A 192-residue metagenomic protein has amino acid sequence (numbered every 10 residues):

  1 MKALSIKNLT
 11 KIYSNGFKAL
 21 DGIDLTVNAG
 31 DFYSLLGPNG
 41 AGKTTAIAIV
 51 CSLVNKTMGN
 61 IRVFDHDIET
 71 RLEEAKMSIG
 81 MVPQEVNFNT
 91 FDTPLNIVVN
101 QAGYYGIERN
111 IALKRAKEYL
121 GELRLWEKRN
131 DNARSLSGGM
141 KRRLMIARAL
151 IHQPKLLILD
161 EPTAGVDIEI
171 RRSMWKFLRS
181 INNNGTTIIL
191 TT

Functional and structural regions predicted by a protein language model:
M1-I6, T10-G22, L72: A short, flexible loop at the N-terminus of ABC-type nucleotide-binding domains that lies
G59-D67, E74-A75: Conserved ABC transporter NBD signature motif
V99, G103, N110-K128: Conserved ABC ATPase "signature" region
N132-L136: Conserved ABC ATPase signature
I146: Hydrophobic anchor residue at the start of the ABC signature
Q153: Conserved catalytic motifs of ABC-family nucleotide-binding domains
L157-D160: Catalytic Walker B motif of ABC-type/P-loop ATPase nucleotide-binding domains
